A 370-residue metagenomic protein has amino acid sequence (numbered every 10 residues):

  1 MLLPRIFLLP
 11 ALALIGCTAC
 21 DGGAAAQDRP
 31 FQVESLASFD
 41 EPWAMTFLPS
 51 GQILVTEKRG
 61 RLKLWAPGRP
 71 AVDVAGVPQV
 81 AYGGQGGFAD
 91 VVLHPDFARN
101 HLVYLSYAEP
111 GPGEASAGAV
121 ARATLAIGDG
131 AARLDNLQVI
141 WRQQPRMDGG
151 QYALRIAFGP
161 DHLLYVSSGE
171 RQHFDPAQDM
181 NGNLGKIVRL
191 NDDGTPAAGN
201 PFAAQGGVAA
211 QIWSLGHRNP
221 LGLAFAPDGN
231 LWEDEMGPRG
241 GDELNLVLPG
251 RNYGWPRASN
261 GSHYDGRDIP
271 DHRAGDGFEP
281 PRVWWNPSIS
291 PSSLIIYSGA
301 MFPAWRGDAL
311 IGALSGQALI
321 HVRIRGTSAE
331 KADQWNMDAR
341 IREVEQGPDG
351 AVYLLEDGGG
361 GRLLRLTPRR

Functional and structural regions predicted by a protein language model:
M1-L2: N-terminal secretory signal peptides that target proteins for export/translocation
R5-T18: Bacterial N-terminal signal peptides
C20-D175, G222-F225, N230-E233, G237 (+2 more regions): Acidic, Gly/Ser/Thr-rich repeat motifs that build Ca2+-stabilized beta-propeller blades
V72-G86, N136-Y152, D192-W213, P256-W285: Surface-exposed loop and turn segments in beta-propeller and other repeat-based domains that flank or scaffold
A119-G128, M180-D192, V247-L248: Beta-propeller blade signature
G182-L190, G199-L231: Loop-centered beta-sheet repeat module
R218, S262-G275, I289-S290, A318-R323: Active-site Gly/Thr loop motif
S328-P348: Conserved blade-ending motifs and adjacent loop-strand segments that build the rim/top face of beta-propeller domains
